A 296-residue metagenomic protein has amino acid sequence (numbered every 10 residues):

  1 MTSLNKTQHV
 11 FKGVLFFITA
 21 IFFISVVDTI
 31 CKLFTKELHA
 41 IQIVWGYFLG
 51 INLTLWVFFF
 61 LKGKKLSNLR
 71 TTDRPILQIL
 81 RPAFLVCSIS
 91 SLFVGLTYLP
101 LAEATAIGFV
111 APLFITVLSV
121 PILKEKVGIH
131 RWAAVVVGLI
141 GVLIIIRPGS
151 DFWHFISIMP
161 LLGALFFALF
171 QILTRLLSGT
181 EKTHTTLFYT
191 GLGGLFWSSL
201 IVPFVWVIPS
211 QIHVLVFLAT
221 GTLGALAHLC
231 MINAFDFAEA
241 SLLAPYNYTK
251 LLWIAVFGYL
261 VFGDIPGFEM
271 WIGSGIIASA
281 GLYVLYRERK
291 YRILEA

Functional and structural regions predicted by a protein language model:
M1-F22, L53-L80, L192-A219, L229-E239 (+1 more regions): Membrane-interface interhelical linkers
H9-G13, W45, R70-R74, V142 (+3 more regions): Juxtamembrane helix-entry segments on the extracytoplasmic side of multipass membrane proteins
V14-F17, T72-L80, V127-L139, I156-L161 (+2 more regions): Cytoplasmic-side transmembrane-helix entry/capping segments in multi-pass membrane proteins
F22-V26, I30, I79-V94, L161-L169 (+2 more regions): Hydrophobic alpha-helical transmembrane segments of multi-pass membrane transport proteins, especially secondary
K32, A40, L55, S150-V207 (+1 more regions): Transmembrane alpha-helical segments that form core, pore/gating elements of small-molecule transporters/exporters
T105-V110, L177-L192, H228-Y259: Helix-helix packing/entry segments at the starts of transmembrane helices
A111-A133, L252-W271: C-terminal transmembrane-helix exit sites in multi-pass transporters
H130-I146, E269-E288: Hydrophobic transmembrane alpha-helices of multi-pass small-molecule transport proteins
